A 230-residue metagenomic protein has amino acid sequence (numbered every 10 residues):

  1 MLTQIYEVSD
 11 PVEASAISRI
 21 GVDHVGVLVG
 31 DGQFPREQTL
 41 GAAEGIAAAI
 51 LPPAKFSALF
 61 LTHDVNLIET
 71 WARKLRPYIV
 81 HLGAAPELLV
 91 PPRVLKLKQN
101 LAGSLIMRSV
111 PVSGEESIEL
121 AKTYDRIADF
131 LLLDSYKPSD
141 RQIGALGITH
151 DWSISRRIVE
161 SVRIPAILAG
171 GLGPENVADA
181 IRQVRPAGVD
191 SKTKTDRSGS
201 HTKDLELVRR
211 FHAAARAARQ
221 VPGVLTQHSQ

Functional and structural regions predicted by a protein language model:
M1-Q230: Conserved N-terminal beta1-alpha1 strand-loop-helix module at the mouth
